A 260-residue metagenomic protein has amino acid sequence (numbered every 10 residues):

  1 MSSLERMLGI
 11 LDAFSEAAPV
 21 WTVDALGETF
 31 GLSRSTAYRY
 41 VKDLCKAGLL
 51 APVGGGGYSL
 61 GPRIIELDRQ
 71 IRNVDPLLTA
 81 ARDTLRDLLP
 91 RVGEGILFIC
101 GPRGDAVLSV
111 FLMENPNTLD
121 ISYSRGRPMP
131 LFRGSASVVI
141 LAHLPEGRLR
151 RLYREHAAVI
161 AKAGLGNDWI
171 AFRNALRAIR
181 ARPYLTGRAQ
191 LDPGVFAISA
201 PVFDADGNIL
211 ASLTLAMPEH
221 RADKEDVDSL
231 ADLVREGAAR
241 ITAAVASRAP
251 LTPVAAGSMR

Functional and structural regions predicted by a protein language model:
M1-L4, G61, V74, L78 (+5 more regions): Short, structured helix-loop boundary elements
M1-T22, R86-S109, E236-M259: An N-terminal domain-start capping segment
M1-V74, L78-T79, A239-S247: N-terminal helix-turn-helix
L60-E155: Amphipathic alpha-helical effector-binding/dimerization core of metabolite-sensing transcriptional regulators
A81-L88, Y153-S199, A244: Short, basic/aromatic recognition patches
W169-A171, R182, P193-G194, A211-R260: Juxtadomain coupling helices with adjacent low-complexity linkers
V202-A205: Sensor-regulatory modules in signal-transduction proteins
